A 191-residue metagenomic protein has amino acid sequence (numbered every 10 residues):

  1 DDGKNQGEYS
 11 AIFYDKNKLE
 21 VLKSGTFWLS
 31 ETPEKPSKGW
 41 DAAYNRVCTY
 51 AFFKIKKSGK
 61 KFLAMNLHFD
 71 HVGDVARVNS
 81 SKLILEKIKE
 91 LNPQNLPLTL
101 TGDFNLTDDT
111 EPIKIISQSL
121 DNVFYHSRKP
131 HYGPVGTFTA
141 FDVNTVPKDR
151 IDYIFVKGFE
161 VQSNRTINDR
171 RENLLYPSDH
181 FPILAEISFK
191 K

Functional and structural regions predicted by a protein language model:
D1-K61, T166-I167: Structured beta-strand-rich core segments of catalytic domains in phosphoester-bond hydrolases
D2-K4, D70-V72, N105-L106: Short histidine/acidic/glycine/proline-rich micro-motifs that form metal- and phosphate-coordinating active-site loops
S10-I12, C48-F52, N66, Y153-I154 (+1 more regions): Conserved hydrophobic/aromatic beta-strand scaffold that supports enzyme active sites
K18, V75, N79, K89-L98 (+1 more regions): Metal-dependent phosphoester-hydrolase catalytic domains
A43-N45, K54-V78, K82: Metal-dependent phosphoester/phosphodiester hydrolase catalytic core
A64, L98-L100: Hydrophobic/aromatic residues located in beta-strands of well-ordered beta-sheets within soluble catalytic
L67-F69, G102-F104, F181: Active-site metal-binding loops of divalent metal-dependent hydrolases
